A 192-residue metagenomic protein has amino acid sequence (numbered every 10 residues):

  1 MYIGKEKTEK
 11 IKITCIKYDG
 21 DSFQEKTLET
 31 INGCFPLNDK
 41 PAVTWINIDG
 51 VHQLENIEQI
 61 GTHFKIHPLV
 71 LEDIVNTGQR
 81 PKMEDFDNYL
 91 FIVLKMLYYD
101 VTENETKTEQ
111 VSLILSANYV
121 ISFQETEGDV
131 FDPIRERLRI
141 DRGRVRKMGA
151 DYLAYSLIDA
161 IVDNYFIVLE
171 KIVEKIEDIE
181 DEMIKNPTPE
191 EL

Functional and structural regions predicted by a protein language model:
M1-L192: Peripheral, non-transmembrane regulatory/ligand-interaction domains of membrane transport proteins
